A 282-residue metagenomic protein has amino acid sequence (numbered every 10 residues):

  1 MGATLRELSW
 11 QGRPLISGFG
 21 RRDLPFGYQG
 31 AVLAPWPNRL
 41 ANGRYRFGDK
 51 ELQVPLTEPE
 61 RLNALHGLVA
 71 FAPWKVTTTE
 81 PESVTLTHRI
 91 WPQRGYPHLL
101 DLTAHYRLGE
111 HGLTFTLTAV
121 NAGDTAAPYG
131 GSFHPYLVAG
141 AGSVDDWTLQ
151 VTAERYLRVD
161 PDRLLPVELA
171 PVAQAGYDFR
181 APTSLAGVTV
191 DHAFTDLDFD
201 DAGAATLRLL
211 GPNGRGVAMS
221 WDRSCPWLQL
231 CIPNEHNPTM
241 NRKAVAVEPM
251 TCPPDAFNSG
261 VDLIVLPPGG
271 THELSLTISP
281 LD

Functional and structural regions predicted by a protein language model:
M1, H88-A141: Acidic, contiguous internal or C-terminal segments within carbohydrate-active enzymes that form a structured patch used
M1-E51, T57: Acidic-aromatic substrate-binding/catalytic surfaces of carbohydrate-active enzymes
T4, N63-T77, T148, L185-S259: Acidic/His-leaning functional-site neighborhoods
Y45-Q53, L117, V265-L281: Short Pro-Gly-centered flexible turn/kink motifs
R46-K50, V76-V84, R107-G112, A141 (+4 more regions): A short, structured loop/turn motif at beta-sheet edges
Q53-V54, Y136-R223: Active-site/ligand-binding surface loops and adjacent short beta/alpha elements that line catalytic pockets across
P55-E110: Extended, loop-rich substrate-binding clefts of extracytoplasmic carbohydrate-active enzymes
W74, T103-H105, D196, V261-L266: Beta-strand-rich interaction surfaces with strong enrichment in secreted/lumenal proteins
